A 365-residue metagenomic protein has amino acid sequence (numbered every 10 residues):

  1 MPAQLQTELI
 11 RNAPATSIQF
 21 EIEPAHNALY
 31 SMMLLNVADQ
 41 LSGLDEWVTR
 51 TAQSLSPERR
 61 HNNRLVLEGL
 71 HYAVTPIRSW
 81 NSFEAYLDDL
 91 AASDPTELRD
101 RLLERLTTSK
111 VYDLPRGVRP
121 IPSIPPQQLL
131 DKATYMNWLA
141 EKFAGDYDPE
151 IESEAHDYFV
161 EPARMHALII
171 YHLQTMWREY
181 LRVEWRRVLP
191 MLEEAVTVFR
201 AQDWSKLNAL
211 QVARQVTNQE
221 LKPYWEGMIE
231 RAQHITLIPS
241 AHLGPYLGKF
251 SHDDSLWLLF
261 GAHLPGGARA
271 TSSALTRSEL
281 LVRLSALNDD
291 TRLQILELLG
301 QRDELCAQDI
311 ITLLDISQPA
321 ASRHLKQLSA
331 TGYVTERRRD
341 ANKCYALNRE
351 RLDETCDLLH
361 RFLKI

Functional and structural regions predicted by a protein language model:
M1-I229: N-terminal, charged low-complexity regulatory/assembly segments
V37, L41, D289, E304 (+1 more regions): Alpha-helix boundary/capping and short turn/kink residues
V48, R60, R292-L293, L352: Short functional linear motifs
T49, Q53, T312, D357: Replace "anionic and nucleotidyl ligands
R59-N63, P245, D353-T355: Short amphipathic alpha-helical segments with coiled-coil-like heptad repeat character
A213-A341, C356, K364-I365: Extended mid-to-C-terminal alpha-helical interaction segments
A341-H360: Basic, amphipathic "hinge/linker" alpha-helix immediately C-terminal to the N-terminal HTH DNA-binding motif
